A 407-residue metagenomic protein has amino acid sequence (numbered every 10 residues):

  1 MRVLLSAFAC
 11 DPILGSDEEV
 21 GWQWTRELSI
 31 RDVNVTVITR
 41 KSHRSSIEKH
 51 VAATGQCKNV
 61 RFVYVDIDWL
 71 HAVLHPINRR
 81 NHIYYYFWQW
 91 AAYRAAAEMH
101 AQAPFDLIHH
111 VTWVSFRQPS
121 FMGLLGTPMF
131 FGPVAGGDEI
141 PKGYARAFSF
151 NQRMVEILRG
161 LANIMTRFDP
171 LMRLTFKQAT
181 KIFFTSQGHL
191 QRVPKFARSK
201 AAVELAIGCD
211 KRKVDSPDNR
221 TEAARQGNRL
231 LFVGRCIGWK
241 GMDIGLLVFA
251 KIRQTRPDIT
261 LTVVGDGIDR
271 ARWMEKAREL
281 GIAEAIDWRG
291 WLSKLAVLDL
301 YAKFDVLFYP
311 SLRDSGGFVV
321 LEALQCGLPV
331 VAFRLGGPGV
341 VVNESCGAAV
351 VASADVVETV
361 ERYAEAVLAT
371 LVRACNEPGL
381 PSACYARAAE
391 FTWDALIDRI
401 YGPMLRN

Functional and structural regions predicted by a protein language model:
M1-K58, R173: N-terminal subdomain of nucleotide-sugar transferases
E19, N228, F232-Q254, I268-M274: A conserved mid-protein helix/loop that constitutes part of the nucleotide-sugar donor-binding site
R61-V63, F131, A162-D218, R225: Donor nucleotide-sugar binding/catalytic pocket of nucleotide-sugar-dependent glycosyltransferases
M274-L292: Nucleotide-activated donor-binding/catalytic signature segment of Leloir-type glycosyltransferases, i.e., the conserved
W291-L292, D299-F304: Short alpha-helical donor nucleotide-sugar binding micro-motif in glycosyltransferases
L312: Aromatic "clamp/platform" in nucleotide-sugar-dependent glycosyltransferases that forms part of the donor/acceptor
P329-A332, G339: Short hydrophobic beta-strand element within catalytic cores of glycosyltransferases and related nucleotide-activated
G339-A369: Change "using UDP/GDP/dTDP sugars" to "using nucleotide sugars
